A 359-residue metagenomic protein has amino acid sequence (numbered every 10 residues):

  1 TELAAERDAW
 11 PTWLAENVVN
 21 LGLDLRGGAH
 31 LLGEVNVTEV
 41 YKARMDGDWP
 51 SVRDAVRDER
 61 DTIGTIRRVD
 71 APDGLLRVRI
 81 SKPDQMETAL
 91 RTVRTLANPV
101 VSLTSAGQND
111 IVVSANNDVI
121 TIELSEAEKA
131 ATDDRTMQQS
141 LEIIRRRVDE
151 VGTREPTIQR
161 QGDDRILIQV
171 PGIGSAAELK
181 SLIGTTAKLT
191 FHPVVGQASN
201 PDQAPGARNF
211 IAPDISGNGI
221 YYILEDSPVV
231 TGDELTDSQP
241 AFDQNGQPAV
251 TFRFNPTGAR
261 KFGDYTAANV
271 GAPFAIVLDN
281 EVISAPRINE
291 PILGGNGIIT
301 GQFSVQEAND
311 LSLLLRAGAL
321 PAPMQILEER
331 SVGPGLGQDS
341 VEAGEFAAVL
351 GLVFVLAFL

Functional and structural regions predicted by a protein language model:
T1-L32, A55: Hydrophobic alpha-helical transmembrane signal-anchor segments
V19, G27, G33-I288: Non-transmembrane, solvent-exposed regions of membrane trafficking/translocation machinery
S51, I143, L314, G335 (+1 more regions): Amphipathic alpha-helical interaction/coupling elements
D163, E329-P334: Short acidic loop-to-helix transition motifs that present clustered carboxylates
R253, A343-L359: Internal alpha-helical transmembrane segments of multipass membrane proteins, especially hydrophobic lipid-embedded
L278, L293-E328: Extended, hydrophilic extramembrane loops/domains of integral membrane proteins
N280, G333-F346: Peri-transmembrane interface segments
